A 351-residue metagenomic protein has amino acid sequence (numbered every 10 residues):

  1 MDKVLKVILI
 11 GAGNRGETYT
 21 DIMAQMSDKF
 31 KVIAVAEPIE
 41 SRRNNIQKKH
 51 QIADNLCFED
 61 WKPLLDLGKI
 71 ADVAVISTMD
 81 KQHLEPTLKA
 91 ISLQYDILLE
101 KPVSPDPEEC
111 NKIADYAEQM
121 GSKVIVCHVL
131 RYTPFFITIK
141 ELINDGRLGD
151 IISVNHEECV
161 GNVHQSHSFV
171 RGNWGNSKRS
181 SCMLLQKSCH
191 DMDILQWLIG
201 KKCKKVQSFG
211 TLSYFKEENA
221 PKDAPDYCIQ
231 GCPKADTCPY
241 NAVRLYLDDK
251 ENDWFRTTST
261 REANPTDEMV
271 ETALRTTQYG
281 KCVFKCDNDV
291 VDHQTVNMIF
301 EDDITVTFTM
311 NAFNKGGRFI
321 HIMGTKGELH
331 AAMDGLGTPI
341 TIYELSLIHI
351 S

Functional and structural regions predicted by a protein language model:
M1-I52: N-terminal Rossmann-like dinucleotide-binding module
G13, I52-Y116: Beta-loop-alpha module in the N-terminal Rossmann-like domain of NAD(P)-dependent dehydrogenases, especially those
I76, L99, V124-V126, N155 (+1 more regions): Hydrophobic residues in well-ordered beta-strands that form the structural core
K112-V129, G149-S153: Rossmann-fold dehydrogenase core element
L130-Y279: Predominantly a Rossmann-like dinucleotide-binding segment in NAD(P)-dependent oxidoreductases
M183-L185, F284-N288, M310-N311: Short Gly/Pro-enriched turn/cap motifs at secondary-structure boundaries
T309-F319: Glycine-rich phosphate/pyrophosphate-binding beta-alpha loops
I348-I350: Conserved small/polar residues in nucleotide/adenosyl-binding loops
